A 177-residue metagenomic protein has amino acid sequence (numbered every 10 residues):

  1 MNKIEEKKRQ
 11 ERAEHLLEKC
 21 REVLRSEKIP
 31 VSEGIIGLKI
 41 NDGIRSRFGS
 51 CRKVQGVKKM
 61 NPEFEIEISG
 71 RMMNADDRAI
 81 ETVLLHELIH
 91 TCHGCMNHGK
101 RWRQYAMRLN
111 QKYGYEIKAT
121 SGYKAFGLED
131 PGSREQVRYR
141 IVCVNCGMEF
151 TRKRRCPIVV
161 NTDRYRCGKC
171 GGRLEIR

Functional and structural regions predicted by a protein language model:
M1-T82, T91-R177: Active-site-proximal or metal-binding-adjacent scaffold patches in catalytic folds
E87: Walker B catalytic acidic pair
